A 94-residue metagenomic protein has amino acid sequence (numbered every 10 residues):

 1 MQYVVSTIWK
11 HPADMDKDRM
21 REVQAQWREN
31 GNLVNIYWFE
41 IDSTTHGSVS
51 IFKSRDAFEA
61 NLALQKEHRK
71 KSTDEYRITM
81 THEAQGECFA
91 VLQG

Functional and structural regions predicted by a protein language model:
M1-G47, K53-E67, D74-G94: Short S/T/G/P-rich N-terminal loop/turn motif that feeds into the first structured element of a domain
